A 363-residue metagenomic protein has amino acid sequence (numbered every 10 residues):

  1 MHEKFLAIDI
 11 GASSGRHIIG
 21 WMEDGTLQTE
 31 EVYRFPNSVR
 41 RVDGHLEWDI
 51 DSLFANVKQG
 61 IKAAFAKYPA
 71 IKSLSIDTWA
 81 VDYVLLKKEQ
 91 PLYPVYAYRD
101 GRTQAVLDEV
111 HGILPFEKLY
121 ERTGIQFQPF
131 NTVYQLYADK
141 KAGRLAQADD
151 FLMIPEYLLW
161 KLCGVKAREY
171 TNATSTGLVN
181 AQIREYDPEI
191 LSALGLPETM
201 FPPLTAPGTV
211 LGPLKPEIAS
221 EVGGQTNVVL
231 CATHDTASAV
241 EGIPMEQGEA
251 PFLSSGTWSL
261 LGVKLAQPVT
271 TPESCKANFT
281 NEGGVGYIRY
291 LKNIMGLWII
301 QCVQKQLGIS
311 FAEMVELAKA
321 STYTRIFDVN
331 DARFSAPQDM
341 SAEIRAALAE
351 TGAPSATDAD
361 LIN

Functional and structural regions predicted by a protein language model:
M1-Y93, E121, A219-V228: N-terminal glycine/serine-rich phosphate-binding loop of ATP-dependent small-molecule kinases, especially carbohydrate
L6-A7, H111-T123, Y134-M153, L159-V165 (+4 more regions): Active-site core segments that coordinate phosphate-bearing ligands/cofactors across diverse enzyme families
V42, K62-R99, T123-F130, L159-N180 (+1 more regions): Short beta-strand-loop/turn "lid" adjacent to the catalytic site in phosphate-handling enzymes
D49, L74, D100, D139 (+2 more regions): Residue-level signal for inorganic ion chemistry
V57-K72, A142-A146, K161, P188-E198: Phosphate/pyrophosphate-binding loops at sites that engage ATP/ADP/AMP, CoA/4′-phosphopantetheine, polyphosphate
Y96-I113: Short alpha-helix plus adjacent loop in nuclease-associated cores
A206-L214, T233: Glycine-rich phosphate-binding loops at beta-strand->alpha-helix junctions
